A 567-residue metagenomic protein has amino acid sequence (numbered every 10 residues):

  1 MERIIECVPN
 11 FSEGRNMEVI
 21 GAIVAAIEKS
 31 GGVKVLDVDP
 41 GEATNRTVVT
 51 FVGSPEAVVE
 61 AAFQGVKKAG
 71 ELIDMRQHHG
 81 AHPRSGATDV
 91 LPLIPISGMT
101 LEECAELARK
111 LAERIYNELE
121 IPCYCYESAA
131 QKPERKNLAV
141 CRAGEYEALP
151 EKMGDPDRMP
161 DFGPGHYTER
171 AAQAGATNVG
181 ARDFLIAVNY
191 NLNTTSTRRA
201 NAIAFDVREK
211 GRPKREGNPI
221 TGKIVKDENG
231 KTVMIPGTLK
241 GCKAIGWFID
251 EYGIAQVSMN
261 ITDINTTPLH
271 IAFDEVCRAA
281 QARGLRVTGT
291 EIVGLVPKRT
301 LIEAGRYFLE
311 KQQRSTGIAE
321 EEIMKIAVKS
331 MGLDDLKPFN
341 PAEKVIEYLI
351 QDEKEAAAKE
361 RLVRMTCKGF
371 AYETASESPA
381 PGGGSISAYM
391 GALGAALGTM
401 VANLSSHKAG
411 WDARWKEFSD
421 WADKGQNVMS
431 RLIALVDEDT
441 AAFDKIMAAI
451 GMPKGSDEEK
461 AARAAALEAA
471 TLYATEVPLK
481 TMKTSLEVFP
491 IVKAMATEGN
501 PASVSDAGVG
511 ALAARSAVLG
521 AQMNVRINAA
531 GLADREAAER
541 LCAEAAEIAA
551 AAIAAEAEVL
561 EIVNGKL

Functional and structural regions predicted by a protein language model:
M1-M365, G369, S376, K454 (+2 more regions): Long, contiguous binding/interaction regions
C7-P9, G80, S85-P92, D263 (+2 more regions): Conserved phosphate/anionic-ligand binding catalytic regions in large, soluble enzymes, centered on
G65, F370, A396-M400, L435 (+5 more regions): Amphipathic, well-ordered alpha-helical segments in soluble domains
L111, I121-C125, E134-N137, V488 (+1 more regions): Preference for long, well-ordered alpha-helical segments
F184-I186, D439-L512, S516, N528: Amphipathic alpha-helical interface segments
A357-T366, Y372, K480, E487 (+1 more regions): Polytopic transmembrane helical bundles with strong interfacial aromatic enrichment
Y389-L393, W421, V428-L435, A474-T484 (+4 more regions): Amphipathic alpha-helix face/heptad-repeat signature
H407-P453, I548-A557: A structural-propensity feature for long, helix-poor, extended segments
